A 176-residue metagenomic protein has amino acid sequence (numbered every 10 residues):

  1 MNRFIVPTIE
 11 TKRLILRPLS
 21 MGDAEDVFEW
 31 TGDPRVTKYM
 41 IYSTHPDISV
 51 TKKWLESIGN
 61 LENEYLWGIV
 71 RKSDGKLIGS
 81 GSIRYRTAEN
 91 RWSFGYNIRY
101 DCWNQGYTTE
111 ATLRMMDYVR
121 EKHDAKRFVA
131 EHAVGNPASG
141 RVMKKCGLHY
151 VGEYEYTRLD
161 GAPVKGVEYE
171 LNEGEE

Functional and structural regions predicted by a protein language model:
M1-K38, L66-E176: Acyl-donor (CoA/ACP) binding surface of acyl/acetyltransferases
R35-S57: Conserved GNAT-fold acetyl-CoA-binding loop/helix
P46-S49, I58-N60, K72, R99-Y100: Juxtamembrane/interface motifs at transmembrane-helix termini
E56-G68: A short helix-loop-beta-strand connector motif used in the catalytic cores of GNAT acetyltransferases and, in some
